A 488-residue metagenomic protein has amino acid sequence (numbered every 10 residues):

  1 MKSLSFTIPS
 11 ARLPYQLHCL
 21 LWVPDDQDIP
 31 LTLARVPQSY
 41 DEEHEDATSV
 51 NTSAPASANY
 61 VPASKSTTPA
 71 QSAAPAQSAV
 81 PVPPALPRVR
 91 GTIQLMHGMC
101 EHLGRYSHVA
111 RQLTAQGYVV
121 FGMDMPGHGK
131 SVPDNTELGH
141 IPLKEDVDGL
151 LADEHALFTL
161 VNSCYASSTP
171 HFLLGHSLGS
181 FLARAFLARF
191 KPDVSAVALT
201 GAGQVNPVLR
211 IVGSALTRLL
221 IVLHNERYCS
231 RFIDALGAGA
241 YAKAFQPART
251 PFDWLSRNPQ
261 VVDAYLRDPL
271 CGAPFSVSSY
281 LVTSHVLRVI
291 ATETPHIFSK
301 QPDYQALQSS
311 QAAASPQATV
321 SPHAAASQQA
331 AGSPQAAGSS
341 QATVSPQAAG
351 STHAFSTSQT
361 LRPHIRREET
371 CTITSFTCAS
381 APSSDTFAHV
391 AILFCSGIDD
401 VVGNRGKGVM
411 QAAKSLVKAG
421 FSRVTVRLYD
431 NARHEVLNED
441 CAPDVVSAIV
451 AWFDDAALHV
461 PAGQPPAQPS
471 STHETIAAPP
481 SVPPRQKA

Functional and structural regions predicted by a protein language model:
M1-D26: N-terminal cap/lid segment of alpha/beta-hydrolase-fold proteins
R90-I93, H97-E101, I398: Active-site glycine-rich loops that stabilize anionic/oxyanionic intermediates across multiple enzyme folds
A110-N135: Conserved alpha/beta-hydrolase
P142-N162: Alpha/beta-hydrolase active-site loop
Y165-S177: Alpha/beta-hydrolase fold nucleophile elbow
A183-S276, A354-F355, I365: Alpha/beta-hydrolase-fold enzymes
Q305-A306, V390-V424: Conserved loop-alpha-helix segment in the C-terminal half of the alpha/beta-hydrolase fold that carries the catalytic
T425, D430-P469, E474-A488: Catalytic active-site module of serine/aspartate enzymes centered on a nucleophile-bearing elbow/loop
